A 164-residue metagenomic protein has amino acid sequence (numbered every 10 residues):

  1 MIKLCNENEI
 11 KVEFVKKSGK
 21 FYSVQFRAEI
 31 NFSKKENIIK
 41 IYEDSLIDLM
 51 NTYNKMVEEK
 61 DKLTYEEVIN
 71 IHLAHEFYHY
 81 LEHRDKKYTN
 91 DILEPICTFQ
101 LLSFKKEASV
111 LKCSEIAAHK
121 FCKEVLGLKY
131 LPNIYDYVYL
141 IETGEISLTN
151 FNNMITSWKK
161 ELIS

Functional and structural regions predicted by a protein language model:
M1-Q25: Basic, amphipathic N-terminal segments that precede the first structured/catalytic domain
C5, F77-L81, C122: Hydrophobic, Leu/Ile/Phe/Ala-enriched alpha-helical segments that form helix-helix packing faces
V12, I41, L73-H79, Y135: Generic structural hydrophobic/aromatic packing signal, biased to beta-strands
K17-N70: Active-site scaffold of zinc-dependent metalloenzymes
E36-T52, T64, R84-D91, P95-I96 (+2 more regions): Conserved binding/catalytic microenvironments
K62-N70, A74, E107, L111 (+1 more regions): Short capping loops/turns at secondary-structure boundaries
V68-Y88: Active-site recognition of the HExxH zinc-binding catalytic motif
L93-S164: Metalloprotease/metallohydrolase-associated module, dominated by Zn2+-dependent proteases
